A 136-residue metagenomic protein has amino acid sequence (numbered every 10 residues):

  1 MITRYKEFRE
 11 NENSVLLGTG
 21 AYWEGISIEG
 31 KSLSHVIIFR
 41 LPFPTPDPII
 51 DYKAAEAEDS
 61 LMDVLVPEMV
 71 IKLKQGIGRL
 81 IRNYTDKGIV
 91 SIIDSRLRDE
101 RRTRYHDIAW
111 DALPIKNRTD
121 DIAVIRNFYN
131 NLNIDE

Functional and structural regions predicted by a protein language model:
M1-E136: ASCE RecA-like P-loop NTPase motor cores that couple ATP hydrolysis to mechanical translocation on nucleic acids
